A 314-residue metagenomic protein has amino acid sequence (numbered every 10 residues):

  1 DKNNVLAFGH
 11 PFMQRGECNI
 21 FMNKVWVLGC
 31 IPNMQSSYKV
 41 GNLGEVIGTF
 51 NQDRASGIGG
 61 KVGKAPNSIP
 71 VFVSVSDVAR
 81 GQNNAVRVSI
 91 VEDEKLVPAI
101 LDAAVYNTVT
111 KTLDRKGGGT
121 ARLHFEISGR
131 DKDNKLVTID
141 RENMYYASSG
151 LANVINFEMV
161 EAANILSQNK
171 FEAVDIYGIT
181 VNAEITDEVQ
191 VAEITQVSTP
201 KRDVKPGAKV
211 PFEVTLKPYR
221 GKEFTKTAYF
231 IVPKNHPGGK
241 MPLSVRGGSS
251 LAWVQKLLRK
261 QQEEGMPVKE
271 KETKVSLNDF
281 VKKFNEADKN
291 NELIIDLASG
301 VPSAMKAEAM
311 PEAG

Functional and structural regions predicted by a protein language model:
D1-G314: Terminal presequence/propeptide segments associated with secretion/organelle targeting and zymogen/polyprotein
